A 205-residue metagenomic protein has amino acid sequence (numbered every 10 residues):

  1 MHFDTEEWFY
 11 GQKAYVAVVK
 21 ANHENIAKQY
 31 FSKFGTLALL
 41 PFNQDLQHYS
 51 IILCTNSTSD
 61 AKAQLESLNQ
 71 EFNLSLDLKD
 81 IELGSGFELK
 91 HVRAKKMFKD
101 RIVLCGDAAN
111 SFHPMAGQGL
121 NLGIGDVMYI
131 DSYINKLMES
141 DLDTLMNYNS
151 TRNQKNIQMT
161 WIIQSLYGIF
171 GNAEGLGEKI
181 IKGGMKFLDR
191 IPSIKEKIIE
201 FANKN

Functional and structural regions predicted by a protein language model:
M1-G84: Conserved FAD-binding catalytic core of PHBH/FMO-like flavoproteins
E7-F9, K96, G177: A generic structural micro-feature
E24-N25, L39, L46-Q47, T58-D60 (+7 more regions): Domain-wide signal for the mature, well-folded portions of proteins, strongly enriched in nucleus-encoded organellar
S59-L142: FAD/FMN-dependent oxidoreductases across multiple families
N73-L74, S132-N205: C-terminal helical "tail/cap" subdomain of flavin- and related membrane-associated enzymes
